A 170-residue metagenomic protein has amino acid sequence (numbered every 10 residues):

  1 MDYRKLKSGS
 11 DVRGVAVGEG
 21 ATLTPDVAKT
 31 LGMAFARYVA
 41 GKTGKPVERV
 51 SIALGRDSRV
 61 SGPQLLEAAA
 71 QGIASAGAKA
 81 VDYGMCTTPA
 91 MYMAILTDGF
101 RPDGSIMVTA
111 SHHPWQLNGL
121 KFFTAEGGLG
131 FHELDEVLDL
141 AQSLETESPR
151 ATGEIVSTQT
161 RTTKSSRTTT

Functional and structural regions predicted by a protein language model:
M1-A69, S75, S157-T170: An N-terminal, well-structured beta->alpha segment
K7-S8, R13-A16, C86, K121-F123 (+1 more regions): Generic, ordered loop/turn and secondary-structure boundary motif
G20-L23, Y83, L129: Pocket-edge positions in alpha/beta enzyme catalytic cores
T24-A28, G84, L134: Short, charged, low-complexity patches
R37-G41, A78, D139-T146: Generic secondary-structure signature for well-ordered alpha-helical cores
G44-A125: Ferredoxin-reductase
N118-T170: Gly/Ser/Thr-enriched, mixed-charge loops and adjacent short helices that form phosphate/oxyanion-binding elements
